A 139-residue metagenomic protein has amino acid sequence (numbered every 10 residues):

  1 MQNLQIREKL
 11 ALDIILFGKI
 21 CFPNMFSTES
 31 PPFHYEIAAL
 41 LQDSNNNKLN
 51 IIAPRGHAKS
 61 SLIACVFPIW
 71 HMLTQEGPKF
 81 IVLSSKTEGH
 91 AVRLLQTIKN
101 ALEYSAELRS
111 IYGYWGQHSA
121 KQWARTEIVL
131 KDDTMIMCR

Functional and structural regions predicted by a protein language model:
M1-N47: N-terminal accessory segments
Y35-Q42, S61-L73: Contiguous, well-ordered alpha-helical segments that form the cores/surfaces of helical PPI scaffolds
N45-N46, G77-P78, K131-D133: Short, well-ordered loop/turn elements at secondary-structure boundaries
N46-P68: Walker A/P-loop
K48-N50, F80-V82, M135: Residue-level preference for the first positions of well-ordered beta-strands
H57-I63, L73-F80, S85: Alpha-helix boundary/capping segments in eukaryotic regulatory proteins
W70-K79, E103-E107: Post-Walker A helix-loop "phosphate-sensing" segment adjacent to the P-loop in P-loop NTPases
S84-M137: Conserved nucleotide-state-sensing and coupling region of NTP-binding domains
